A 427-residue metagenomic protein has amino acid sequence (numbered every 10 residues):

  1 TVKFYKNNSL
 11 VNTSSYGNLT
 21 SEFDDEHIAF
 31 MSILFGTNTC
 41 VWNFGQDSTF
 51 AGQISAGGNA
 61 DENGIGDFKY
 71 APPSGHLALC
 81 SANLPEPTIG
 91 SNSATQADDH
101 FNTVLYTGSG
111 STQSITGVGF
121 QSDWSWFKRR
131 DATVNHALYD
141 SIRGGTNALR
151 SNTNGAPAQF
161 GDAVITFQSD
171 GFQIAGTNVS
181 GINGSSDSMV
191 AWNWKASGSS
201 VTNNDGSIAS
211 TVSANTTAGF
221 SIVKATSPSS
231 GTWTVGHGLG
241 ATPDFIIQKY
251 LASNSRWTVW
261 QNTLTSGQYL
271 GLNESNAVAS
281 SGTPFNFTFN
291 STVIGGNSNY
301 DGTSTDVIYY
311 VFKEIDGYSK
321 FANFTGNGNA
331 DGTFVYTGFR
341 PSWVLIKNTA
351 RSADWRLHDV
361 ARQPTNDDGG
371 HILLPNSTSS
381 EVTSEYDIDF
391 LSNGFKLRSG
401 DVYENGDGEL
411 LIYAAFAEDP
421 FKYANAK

Functional and structural regions predicted by a protein language model:
T1-K427: Surface-exposed molecular-recognition determinants
